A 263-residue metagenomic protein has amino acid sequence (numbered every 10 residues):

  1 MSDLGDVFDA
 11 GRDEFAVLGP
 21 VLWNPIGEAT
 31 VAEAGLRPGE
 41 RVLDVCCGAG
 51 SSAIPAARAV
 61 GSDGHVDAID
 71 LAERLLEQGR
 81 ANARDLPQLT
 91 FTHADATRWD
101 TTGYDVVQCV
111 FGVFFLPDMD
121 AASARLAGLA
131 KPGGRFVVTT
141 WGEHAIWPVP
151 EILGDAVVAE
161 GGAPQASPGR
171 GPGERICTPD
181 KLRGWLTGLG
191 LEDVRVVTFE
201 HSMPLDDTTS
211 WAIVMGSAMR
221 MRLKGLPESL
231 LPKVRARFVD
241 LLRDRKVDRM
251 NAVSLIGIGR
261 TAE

Functional and structural regions predicted by a protein language model:
D3-G11, L22-W23, A49-S51, G171-E263: Conserved Class I S-adenosyl-L-methionine
V21-E40, P55: Conserved alpha-helix/loop element of class I SAM-dependent methyltransferases that forms part of the SAM/SAH-binding
R41-W99: Class I SAM-dependent methyltransferase SAM/SAH-binding core
V66, F136-V137, D193: A short hydrophobic/small-residue beta-strand
T97-V107: A short acidic, Gly/Pro-enriched loop at the edge of an enzyme's catalytic core that lines a small-molecule cofactor
D105-D120, G142: A short SAM/SAH-binding and catalytic strip from SAM-dependent methyltransferases
D120-R135: A short glycine-rich, Lys/Arg-flanked "PGG" loop and its adjoining helix->strand segment in the class I
V137-A163: Conserved class I S-adenosyl-L-methionine
